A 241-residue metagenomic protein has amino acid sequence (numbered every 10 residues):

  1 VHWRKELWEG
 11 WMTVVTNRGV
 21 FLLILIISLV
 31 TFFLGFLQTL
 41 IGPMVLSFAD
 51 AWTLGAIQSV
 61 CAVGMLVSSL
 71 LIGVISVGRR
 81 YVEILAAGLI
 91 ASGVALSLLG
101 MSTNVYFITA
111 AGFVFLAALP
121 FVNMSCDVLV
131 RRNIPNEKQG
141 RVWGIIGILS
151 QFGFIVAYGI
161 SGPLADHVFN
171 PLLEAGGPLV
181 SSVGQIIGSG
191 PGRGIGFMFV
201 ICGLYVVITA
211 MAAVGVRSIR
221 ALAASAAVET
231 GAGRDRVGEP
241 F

Functional and structural regions predicted by a protein language model:
V1-L7: Short, membrane-interfacial amphipathic segments enriched in basic
W8, V15, L29, L34 (+1 more regions): C-terminal transmembrane bundle of multi-pass solute transporters/carriers
M12-L25: Membrane-interface helix starts
